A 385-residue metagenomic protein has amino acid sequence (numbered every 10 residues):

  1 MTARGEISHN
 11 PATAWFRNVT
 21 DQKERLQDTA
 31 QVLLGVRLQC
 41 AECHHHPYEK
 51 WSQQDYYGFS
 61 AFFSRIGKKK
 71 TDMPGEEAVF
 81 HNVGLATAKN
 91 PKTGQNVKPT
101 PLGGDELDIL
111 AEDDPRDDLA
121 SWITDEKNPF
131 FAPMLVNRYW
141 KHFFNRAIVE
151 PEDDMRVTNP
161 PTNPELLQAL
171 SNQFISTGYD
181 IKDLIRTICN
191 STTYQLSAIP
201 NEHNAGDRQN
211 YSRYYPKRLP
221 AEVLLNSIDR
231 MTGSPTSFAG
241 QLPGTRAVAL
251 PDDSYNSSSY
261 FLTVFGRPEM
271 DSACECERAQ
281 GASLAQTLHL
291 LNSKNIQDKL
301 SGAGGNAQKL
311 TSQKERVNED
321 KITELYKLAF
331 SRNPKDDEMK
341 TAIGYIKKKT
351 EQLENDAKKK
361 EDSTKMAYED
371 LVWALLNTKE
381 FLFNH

Functional and structural regions predicted by a protein language model:
M1-A239, P268, C276-E277, Q297-A367 (+1 more regions): Primarily short, surface-exposed interaction patches in extracytoplasmic proteins
W140, H289-K294: Active-site-proximal alpha-helical
T232-Y255, F261-L291: Long, His/Glu/Asp-enriched segments that create or flank divalent metal/ion-associated functional microenvironments
L371: Globin-like tetrapyrrole-binding proteins
